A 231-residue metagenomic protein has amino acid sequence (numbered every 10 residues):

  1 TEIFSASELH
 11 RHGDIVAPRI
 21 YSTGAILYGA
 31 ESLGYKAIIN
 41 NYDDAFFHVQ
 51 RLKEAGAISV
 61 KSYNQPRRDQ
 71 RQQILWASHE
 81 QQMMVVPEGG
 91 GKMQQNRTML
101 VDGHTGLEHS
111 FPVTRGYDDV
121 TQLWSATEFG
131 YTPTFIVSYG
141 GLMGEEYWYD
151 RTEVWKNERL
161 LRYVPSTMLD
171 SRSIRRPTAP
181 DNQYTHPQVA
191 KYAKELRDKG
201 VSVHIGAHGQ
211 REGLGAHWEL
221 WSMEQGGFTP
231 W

Functional and structural regions predicted by a protein language model:
T1-F46, A57, S62-A126, H217: Active-site loop-helix segments enriched in His/Asp/Glu that coordinate and activate a nucleophilic water at divalent
G29, L75-A77, T98-D102, S173-I174 (+2 more regions): A generic short-segment signal for beta-strand/edge and adjacent turn/coil regions
H48-P66, P112-T229: Active-site neighborhoods of metal-dependent hydrolases
